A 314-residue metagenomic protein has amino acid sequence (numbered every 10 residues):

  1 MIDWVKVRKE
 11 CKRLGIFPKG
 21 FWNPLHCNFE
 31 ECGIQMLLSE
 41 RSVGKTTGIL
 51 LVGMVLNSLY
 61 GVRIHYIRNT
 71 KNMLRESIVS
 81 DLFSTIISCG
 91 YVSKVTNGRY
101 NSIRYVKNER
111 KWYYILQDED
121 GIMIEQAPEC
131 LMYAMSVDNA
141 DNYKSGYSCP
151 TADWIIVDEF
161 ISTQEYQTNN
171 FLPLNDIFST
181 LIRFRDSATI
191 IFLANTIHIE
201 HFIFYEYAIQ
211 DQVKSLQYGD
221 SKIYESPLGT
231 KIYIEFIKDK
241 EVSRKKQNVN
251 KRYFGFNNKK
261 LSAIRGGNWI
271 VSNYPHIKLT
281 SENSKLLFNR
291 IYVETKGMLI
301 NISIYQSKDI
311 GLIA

Functional and structural regions predicted by a protein language model:
I2-A314: Phosphate/NTP-binding elements of NTP-utilizing enzymes
